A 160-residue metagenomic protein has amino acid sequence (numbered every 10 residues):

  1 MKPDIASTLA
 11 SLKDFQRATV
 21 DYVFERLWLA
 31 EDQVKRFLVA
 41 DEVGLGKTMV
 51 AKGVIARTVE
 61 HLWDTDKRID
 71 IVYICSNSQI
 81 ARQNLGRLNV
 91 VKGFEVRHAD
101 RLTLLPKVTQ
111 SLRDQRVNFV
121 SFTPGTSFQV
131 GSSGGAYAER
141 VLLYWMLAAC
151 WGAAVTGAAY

Functional and structural regions predicted by a protein language model:
M1-Y160: Extended charged low-complexity segments that act as oligomerization/scaffolding linkers
